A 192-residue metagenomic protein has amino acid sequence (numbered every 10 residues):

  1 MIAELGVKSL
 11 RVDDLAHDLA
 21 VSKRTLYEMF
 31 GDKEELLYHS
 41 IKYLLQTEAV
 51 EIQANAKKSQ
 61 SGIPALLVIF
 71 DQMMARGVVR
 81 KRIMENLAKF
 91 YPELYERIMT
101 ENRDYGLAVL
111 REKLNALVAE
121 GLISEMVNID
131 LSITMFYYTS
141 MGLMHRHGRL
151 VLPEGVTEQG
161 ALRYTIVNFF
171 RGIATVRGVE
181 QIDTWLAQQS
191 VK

Functional and structural regions predicted by a protein language model:
M1-V21: Short, amphipathic alpha-helix enriched in basic
E4-V7, E28, S124: Helix-turn-helix/winged-helix DNA-binding modules
A20-F30: Short hydrophobic/aromatic patch on the recognition helix
D32-Y38, T47-E48: Short amphipathic alpha-helical segment with a characteristic S/N-K-E followed by hydrophobic residues
H39, V50-I83, I133-F136, Q159-L162: Hydrophobic alpha-helical connector segments
A75-R97, R111-E112, H145, R149 (+1 more regions): Amphipathic alpha-helical segments used for helix-helix packing
L94-L122, D130-H145, G160: Amphipathic alpha-helical packing segments from all-alpha helical-bundle domains
E112-A116, R149, P153-K192: C-terminal peripheral helix-coil segments that are non-catalytic and often amphipathic
